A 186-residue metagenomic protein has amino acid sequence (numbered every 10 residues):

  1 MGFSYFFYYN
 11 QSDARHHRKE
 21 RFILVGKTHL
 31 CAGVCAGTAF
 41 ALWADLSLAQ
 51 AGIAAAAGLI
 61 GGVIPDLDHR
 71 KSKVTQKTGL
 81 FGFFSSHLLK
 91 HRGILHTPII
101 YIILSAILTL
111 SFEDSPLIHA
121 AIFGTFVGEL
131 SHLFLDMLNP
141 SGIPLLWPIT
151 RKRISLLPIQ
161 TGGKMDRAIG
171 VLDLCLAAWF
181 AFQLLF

Functional and structural regions predicted by a protein language model:
G2-F186: N-terminal membrane-targeting hydrophobic helices
